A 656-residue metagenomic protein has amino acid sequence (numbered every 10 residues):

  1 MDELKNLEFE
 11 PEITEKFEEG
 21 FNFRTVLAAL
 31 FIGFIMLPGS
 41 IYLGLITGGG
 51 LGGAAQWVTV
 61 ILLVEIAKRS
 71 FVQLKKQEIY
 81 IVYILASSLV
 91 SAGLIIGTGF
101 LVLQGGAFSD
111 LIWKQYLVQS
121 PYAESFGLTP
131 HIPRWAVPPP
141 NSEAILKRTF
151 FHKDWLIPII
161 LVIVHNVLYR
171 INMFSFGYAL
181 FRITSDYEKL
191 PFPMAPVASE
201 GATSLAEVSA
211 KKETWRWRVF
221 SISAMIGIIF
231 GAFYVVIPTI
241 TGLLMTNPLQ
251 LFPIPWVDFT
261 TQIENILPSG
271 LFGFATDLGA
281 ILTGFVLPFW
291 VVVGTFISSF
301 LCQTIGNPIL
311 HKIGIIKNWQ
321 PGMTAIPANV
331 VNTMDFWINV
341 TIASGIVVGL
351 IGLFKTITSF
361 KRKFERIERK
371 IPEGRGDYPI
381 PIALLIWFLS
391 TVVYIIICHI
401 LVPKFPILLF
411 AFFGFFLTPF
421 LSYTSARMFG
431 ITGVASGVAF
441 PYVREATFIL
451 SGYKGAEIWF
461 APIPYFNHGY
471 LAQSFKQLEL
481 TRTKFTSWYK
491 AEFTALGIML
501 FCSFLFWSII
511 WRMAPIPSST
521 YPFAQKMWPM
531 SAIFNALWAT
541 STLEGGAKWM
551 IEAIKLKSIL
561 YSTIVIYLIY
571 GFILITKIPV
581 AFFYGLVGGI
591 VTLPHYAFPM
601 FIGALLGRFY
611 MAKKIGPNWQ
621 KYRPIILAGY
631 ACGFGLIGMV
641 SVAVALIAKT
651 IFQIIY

Functional and structural regions predicted by a protein language model:
M1-Y656: Alpha-helical multipass membrane-protein architecture
